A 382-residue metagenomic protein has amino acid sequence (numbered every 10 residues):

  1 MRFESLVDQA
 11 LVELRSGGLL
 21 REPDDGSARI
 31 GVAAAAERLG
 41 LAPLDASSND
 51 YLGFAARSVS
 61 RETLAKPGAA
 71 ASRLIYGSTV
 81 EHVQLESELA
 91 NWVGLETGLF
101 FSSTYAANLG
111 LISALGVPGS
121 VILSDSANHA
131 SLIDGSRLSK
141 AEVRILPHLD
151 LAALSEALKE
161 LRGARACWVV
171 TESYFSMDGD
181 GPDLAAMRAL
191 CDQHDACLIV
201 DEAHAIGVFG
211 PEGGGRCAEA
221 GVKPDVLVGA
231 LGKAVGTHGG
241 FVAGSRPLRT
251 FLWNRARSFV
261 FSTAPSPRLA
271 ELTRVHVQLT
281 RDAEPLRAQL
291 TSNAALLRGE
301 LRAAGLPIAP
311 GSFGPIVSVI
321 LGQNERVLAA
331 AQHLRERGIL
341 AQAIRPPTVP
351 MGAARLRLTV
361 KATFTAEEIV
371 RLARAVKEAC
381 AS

Functional and structural regions predicted by a protein language model:
R2-G68, A196: N-terminal "arm"/small-domain region of PLP-dependent enzymes with the aminotransferase-like
F54-R57, S87, N91, E336-I339 (+1 more regions): PLP-dependent enzyme catalytic core of the Aspartate aminotransferase-like
T63-T104, A294: Conserved N-terminal alpha-helix of the aminotransferase class I/II PLP-enzyme fold
L111-A130: Conserved PLP-anchoring active-site segment centered on the Schiff-base-forming lysine
R144, H148-V200: Active-site phosphate-binding strand-loop segment of PLP-dependent enzymes
A220-F251: Active-site PLP attachment segment
A264-A283, Q289, N293: Structural motif of enzymes handling amino- and sulfur-group chemistry
A288-R298, R302-G338, G352-A353, V360-A362: Conserved PLP-binding catalytic core of the aspartate aminotransferase-like
